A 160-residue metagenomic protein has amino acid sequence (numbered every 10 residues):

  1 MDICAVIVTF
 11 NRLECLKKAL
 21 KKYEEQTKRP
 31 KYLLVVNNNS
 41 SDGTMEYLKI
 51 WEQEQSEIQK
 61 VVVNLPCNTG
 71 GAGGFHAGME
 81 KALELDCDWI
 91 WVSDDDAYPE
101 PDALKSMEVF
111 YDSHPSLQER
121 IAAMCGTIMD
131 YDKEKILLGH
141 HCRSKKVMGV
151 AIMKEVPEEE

Functional and structural regions predicted by a protein language model:
D2-C4, Y32: Cell-envelope/extracellular polymer assembly enzymes that use nucleotide-activated donors
K21-P30: Short, acidic, metal-binding catalytic loop of nucleotide-sugar glycosyltransferases
N37-E46, C67, A97: A conserved acidic beta->alpha catalytic loop
D42-W51, D102: Acidic helix N-cap motif at the loop->helix transition within catalytic regions of sugar-transfer enzymes
L65-A82: Glycine-rich, basic loop-to-helix element that forms the pyrophosphate-binding segment of sugar-nucleotide handling
C87-D96: Short beta-strand-to-loop acidic/aromatic patch adjacent to the donor-nucleotide binding site
D102-L138: Conserved donor NDP-sugar-binding/catalytic core segment of glycosyltransferases
R143-E160: Short, flexible, basic/aromatic active-site loop/helix in glycosyltransferases
